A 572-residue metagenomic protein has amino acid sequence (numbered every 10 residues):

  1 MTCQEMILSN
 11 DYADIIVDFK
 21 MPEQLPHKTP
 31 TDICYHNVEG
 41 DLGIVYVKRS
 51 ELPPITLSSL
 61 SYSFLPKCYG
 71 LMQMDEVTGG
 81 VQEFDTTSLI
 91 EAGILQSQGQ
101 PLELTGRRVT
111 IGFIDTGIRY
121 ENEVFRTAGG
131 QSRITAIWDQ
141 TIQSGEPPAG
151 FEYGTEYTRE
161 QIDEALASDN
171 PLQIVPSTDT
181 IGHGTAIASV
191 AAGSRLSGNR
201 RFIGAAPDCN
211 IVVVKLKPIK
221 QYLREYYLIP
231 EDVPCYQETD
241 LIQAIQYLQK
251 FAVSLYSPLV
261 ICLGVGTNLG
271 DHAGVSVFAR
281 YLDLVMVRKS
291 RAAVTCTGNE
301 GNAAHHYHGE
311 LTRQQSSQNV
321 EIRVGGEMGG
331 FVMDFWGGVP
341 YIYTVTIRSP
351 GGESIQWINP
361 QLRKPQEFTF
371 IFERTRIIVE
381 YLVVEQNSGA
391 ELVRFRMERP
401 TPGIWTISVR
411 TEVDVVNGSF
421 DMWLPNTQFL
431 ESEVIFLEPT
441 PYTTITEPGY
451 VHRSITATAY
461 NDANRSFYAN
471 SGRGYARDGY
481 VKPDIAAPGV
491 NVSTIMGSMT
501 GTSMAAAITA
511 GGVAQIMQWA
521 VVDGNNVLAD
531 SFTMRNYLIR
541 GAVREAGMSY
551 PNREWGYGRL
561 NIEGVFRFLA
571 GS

Functional and structural regions predicted by a protein language model:
T2-T110, T116-R133, G403, E438 (+2 more regions): Autoinhibitory propeptides
P66-C68, Q243-A273, C296, E412: Short acidic, glycine-rich surface-loop motifs adjacent to enzyme active sites
Q98-Q237, G329, P340-Y341, V451-R453 (+3 more regions): Subtilisin-like serine protease catalytic core
W138-G145, F151-Q161, A304-E391, V409-R410 (+1 more regions): Extracellular S/T/G-rich loop segment that most often corresponds to the catalytic His/Ser-adjacent loop
A188-A191, N199, V212-K220, Q249-L259 (+3 more regions): Hydrolase catalytic cores
V260-I261, F278-R313, G558-R567: Catalytic cores of secreted or luminal carbohydrate-active enzymes
G329-F331, R396-D414: Noncatalytic modules at the cell exterior or secretory-pathway interfaces, chiefly beta-strand-rich lectin/adhesion
D414-T427: Edge beta-strands of jelly-roll/beta-sandwich modules across compartments, strongly enriched in secreted/luminal
